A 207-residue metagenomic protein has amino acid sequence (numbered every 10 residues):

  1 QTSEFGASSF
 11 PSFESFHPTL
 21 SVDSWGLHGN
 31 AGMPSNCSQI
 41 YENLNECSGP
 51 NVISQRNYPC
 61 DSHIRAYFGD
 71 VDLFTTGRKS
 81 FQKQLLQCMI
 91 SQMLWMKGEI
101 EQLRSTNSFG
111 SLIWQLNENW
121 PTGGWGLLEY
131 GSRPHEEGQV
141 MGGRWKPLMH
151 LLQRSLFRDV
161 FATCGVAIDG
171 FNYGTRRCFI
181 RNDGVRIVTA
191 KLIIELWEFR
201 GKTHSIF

Functional and structural regions predicted by a protein language model:
Q1-V188, G201-H204: Substrate-binding clefts and catalytic carboxylate motifs of secreted carbohydrate-active enzymes
I193-E195: Beta-strand signatures of extracellular beta-sandwich domains
